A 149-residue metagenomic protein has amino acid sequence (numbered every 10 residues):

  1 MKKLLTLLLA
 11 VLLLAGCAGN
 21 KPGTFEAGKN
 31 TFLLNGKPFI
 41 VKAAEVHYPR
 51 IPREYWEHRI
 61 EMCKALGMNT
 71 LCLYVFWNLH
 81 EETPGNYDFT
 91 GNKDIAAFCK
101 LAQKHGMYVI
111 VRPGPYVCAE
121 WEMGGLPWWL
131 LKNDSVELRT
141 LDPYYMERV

Functional and structural regions predicted by a protein language model:
L4-L14: Sec-dependent N-terminal signal peptides
L8, V46-Y48, V75-N78: Residues that line or immediately flank small-molecule/substrate-binding pockets and catalytic motifs
C17-T70, K100: N-terminal carbohydrate-binding accessory modules
Y55, T90-D94, L141-V149: Soluble or luminal CAZymes and related metallo-dependent hydrolases
W56-W129: Aromatic-lined substrate-binding rim segments of carbohydrate-active enzymes
V117-V149: Active-site-adjacent "subsite" loops/lids of carbohydrate-active enzymes
